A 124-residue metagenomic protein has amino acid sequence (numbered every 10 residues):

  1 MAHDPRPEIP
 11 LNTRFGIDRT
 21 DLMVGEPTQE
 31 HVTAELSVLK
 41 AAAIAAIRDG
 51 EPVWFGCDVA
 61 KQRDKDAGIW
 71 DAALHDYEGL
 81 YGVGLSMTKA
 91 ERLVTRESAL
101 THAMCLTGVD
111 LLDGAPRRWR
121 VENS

Functional and structural regions predicted by a protein language model:
M1-A43, I47: Core regions of eukaryotic protease modules
L36-N123: Active-site-adjacent substructure of cysteine-protease-like catalytic cores
